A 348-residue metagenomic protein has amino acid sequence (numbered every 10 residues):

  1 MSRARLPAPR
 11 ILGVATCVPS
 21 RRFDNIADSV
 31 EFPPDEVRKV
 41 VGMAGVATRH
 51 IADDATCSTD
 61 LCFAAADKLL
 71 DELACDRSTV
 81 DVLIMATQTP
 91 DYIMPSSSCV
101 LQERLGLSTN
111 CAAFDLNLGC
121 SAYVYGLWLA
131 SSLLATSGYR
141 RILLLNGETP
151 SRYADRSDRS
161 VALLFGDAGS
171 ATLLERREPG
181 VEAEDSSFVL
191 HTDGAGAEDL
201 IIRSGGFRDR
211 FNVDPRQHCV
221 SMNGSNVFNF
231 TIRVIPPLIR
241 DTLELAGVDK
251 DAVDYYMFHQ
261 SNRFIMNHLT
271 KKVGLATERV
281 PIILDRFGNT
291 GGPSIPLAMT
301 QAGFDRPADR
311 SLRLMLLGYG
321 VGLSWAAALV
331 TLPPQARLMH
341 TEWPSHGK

Functional and structural regions predicted by a protein language model:
M1-A55, D158-N229, R233, P237 (+1 more regions): Condensing-enzyme catalytic core mediating Claisen C-C bond formation in acyl metabolism
A15, A86, N117, I142-E148 (+3 more regions): Short beta-strand segments
F23, M94-S96, A154-D158, W325-L329: Short acidic, glycine/serine/threonine-rich loops at helix termini
P33-G42, Y92-G106, L144-P150, F207-V213 (+1 more regions): Acidic-glycine-rich active-site phosphate/pyrophosphate-binding loop
T59, F63-A66, T89-P90, E103 (+5 more regions): Claisen-condensing/thiolase-fold acyl-transfer catalytic domains that form or cleave C-C bonds in fatty acid
A65-D81, P237-D254, A302-P307: Phosphate/pyrophosphate-binding loops at sites that engage ATP/ADP/AMP, CoA/4′-phosphopantetheine, polyphosphate
V82-Y92: Short beta-strand-loop/turn "lid" adjacent to the catalytic site in phosphate-handling enzymes
A135-A168: Flexible, glycine-rich active-site loops centered on histidine and acidic residues that chelate a metal or position
